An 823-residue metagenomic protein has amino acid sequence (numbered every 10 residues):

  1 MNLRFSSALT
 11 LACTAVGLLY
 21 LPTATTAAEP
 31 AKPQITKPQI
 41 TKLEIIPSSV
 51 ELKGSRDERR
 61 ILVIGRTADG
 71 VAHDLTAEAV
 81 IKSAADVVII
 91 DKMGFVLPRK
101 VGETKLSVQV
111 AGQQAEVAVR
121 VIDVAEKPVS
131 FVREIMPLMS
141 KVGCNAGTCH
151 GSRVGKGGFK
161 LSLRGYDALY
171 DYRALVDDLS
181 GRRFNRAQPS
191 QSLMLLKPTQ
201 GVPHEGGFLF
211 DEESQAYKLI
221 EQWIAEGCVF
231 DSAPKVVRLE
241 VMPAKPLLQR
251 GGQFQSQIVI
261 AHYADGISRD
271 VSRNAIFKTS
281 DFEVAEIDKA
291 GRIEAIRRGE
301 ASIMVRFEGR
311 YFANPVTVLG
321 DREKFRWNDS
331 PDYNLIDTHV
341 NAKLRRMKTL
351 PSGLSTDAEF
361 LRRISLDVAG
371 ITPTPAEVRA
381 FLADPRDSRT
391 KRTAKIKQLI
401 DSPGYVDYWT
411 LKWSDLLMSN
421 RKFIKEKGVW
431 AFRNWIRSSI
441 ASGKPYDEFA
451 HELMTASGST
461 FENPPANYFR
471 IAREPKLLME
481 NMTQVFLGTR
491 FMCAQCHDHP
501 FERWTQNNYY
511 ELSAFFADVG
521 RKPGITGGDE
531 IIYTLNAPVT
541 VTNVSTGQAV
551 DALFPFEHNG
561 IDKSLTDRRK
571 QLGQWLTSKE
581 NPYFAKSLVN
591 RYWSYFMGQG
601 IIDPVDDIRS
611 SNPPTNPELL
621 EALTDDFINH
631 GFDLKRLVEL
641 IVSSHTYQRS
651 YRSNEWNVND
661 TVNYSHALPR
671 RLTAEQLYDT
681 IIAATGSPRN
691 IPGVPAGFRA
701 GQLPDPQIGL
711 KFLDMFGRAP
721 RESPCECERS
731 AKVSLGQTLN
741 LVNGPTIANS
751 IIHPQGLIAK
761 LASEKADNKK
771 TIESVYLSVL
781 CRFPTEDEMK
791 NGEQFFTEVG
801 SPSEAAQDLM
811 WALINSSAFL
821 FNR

Functional and structural regions predicted by a protein language model:
M1-F5: N-terminal secretory signal peptides that target proteins for export/translocation
T10-P22: Bacterial N-terminal signal peptides
T25-K141, H150-G157, L161-S162, Y170-Y172 (+3 more regions): Extracytoplasmic soluble-region selector
R120-Y172, R183-Q191, Q200-E221, V229-S232 (+6 more regions): Sequence context surrounding c-type heme c attachment/ligation sites in exported
R153-G155, D211, L354-A358, V694: Short, glycine-/polar-rich solvent-exposed loops and beta-turns at beta-strand/coil boundaries
S330-G404, K412-P692, C727-E728, A748-A806 (+2 more regions): Primarily short, surface-exposed interaction patches in extracytoplasmic proteins
T685, G693, G701-Q702, F712-G717 (+1 more regions): Long, His/Glu/Asp-enriched segments that create or flank divalent metal/ion-associated functional microenvironments
